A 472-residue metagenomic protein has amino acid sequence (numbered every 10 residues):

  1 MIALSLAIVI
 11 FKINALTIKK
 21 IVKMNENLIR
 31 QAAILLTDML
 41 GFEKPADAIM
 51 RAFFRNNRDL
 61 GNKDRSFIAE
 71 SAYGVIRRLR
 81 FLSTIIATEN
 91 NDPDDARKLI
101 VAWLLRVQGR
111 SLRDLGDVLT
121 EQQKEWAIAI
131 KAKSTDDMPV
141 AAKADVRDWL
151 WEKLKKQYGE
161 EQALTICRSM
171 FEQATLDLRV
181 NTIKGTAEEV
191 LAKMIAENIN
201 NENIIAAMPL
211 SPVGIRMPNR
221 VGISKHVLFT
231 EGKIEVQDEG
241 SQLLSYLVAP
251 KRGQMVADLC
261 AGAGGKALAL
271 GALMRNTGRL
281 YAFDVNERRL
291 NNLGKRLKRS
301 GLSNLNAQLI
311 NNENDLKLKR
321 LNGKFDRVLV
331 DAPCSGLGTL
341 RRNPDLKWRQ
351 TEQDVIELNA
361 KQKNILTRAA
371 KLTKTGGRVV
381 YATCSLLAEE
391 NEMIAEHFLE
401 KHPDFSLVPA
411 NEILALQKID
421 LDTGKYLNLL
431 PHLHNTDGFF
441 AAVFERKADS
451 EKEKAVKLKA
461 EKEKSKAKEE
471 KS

Functional and structural regions predicted by a protein language model:
I8-S224, K324, S472: Class I Rossmann-like S-adenosyl-L-methionine
K19-K20, E188-S472: Rossmann-like S-adenosyl-L-methionine
